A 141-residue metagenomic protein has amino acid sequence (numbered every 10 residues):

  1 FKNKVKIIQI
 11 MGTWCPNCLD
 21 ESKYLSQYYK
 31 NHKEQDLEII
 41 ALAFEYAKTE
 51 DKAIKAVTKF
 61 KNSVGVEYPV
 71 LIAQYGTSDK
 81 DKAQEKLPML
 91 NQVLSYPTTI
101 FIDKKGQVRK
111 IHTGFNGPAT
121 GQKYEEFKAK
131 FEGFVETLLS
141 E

Functional and structural regions predicted by a protein language model:
F1, D81-L90: Short amphipathic alpha-helix with an adjacent loop that forms part of the alpha/beta core around
F1-L19, K23-L25, I39: Short active-site neighborhood of thiol/selenol oxidoreductases, capturing the structured segment around
K6-Q9, E38-L42, P69-I72, F101: Structural recognition of the beta-strand scaffold that forms the well-ordered cores of secreted hydrolase catalytic
G12-N17, F44-T49, G76-S78, V108 (+1 more regions): Solvent-exposed loop/turn segments at secondary-structure junctions within structured extracellular/periplasmic domains
P16-N17, K23, Q27, P69 (+2 more regions): Proline-centered helix-kink/hinge sites
D20-V66, T77-Q84: Structural microenvironment flanking redox-active thiols in thiol-disulfide oxidoreductases
G65-P69, L87-I100: Structural micro-motif
S95-E141: Thiol-/selenol-based redox modules, centered on thioredoxin-like and closely related oxidoreductase domains
